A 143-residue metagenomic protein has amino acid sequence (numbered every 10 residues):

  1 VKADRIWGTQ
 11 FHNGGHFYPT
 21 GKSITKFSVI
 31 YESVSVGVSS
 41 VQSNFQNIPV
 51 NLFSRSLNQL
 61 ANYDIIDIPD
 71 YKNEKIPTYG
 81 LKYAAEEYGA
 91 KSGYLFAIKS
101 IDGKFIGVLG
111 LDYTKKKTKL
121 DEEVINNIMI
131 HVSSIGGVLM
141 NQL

Functional and structural regions predicted by a protein language model:
V1-V36: Intrinsically disordered, low-complexity terminal regulatory regions
H12-G14, D102, K115: Solvent-exposed strand-loop boundary residues in beta-sheet-rich modules
K26-Y88: Regulatory sensory and allosteric helical modules in signal-transduction proteins and certain transcription factors
K82, L95, V108: Short hydrophobic/aromatic beta-strand element in the GNAT-like acyltransferase core that lines or flanks the acyl-donor
S92-K99: Short hydrophobic beta-strand micro-motif common in sensory/regulatory domains
K99-F105: Flexible loop/coil segments at beta-strand boundaries within sensory signal-transduction domains
F105-L143: Juxtadomain coupling helices with adjacent low-complexity linkers
